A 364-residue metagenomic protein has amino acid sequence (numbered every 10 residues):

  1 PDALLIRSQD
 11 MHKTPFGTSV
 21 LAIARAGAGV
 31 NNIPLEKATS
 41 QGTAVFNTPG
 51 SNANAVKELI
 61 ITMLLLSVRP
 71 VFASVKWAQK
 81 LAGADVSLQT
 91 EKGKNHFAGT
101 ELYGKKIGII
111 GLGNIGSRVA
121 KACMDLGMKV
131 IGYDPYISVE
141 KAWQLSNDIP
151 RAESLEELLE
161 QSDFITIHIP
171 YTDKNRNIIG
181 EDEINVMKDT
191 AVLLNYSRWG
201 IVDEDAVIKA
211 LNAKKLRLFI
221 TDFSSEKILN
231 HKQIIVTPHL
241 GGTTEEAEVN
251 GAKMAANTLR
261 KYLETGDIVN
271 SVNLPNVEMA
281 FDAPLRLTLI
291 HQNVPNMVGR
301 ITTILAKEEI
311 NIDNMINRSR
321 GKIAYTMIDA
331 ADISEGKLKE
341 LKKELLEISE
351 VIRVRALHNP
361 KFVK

Functional and structural regions predicted by a protein language model:
P1-N47, E160, G180-D182, V186 (+3 more regions): An N-terminal-biased, well-structured beta-alpha scaffold segment characteristic of Rossmann-like dinucleotide-binding
H12-K13, I131, P135-K227, T243: Rossmann-like adenosine-cofactor binding region
Q41-T43, P49-K106, N270: Phosphate-binding beta-alpha-beta segment of Rossmann-like dinucleotide-binding domains, i.e., the NAD(P)
K57-K76, C123-M128, M254-D267, T302-A306 (+1 more regions): Oxidoreductase and adenylate-handling cofactor-binding alpha/beta cores
K105, L112-G113: Glycine-rich Rossmann-fold phosphate-binding loop(s) that bind the pyrophosphate of adenine dinucleotide cofactors
G116-S117: N-terminal Rossmann-fold NAD(P) dinucleotide-binding loop
E181, D189-F281, I290-Q292, Y325 (+2 more regions): Rossmann-like dinucleotide-binding domain for NAD(H)/NADP(H)
V269, N273-K364: A conserved regulatory-domain signal marking ACT and ACT-like small-molecule sensing domains and adjacent regulatory
